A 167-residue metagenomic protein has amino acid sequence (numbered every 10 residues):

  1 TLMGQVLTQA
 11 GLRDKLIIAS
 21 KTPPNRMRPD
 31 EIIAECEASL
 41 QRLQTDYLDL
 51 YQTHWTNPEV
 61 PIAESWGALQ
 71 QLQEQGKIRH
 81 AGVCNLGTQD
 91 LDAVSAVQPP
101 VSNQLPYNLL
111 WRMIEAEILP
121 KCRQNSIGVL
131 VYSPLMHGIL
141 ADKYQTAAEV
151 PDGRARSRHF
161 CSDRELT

Functional and structural regions predicted by a protein language model:
T1-L16, D46: N-terminal binding-site loop/beta-alpha segment at the start of enzyme catalytic domains that lines or forms
M3, I32, C36, I62-S65: Aromatic/hydrophobic pocket-lining residues that form the small-molecule binding cavity in soluble enzyme cores
G4-T8, E35-Q41, E117-S126: Short amphipathic alpha-helices and their capping/turn segments at secondary-structure boundaries
K15, T45-L48, I78, P100: Local beta-strand N-terminus motif with an aromatic residue
S20-I33, N57-V60: Active-site mouth loops of central-metabolism enzymes
R28-Q44, G87-A93: Short, acidic/polar
L40-P61: Active-site groove signature of glycoside hydrolases
T56-T167: Beta/alpha (TIM)-barrel catalytic core signal, keyed to glycine-rich beta->alpha loops juxtaposed to Asp/Glu that bind
